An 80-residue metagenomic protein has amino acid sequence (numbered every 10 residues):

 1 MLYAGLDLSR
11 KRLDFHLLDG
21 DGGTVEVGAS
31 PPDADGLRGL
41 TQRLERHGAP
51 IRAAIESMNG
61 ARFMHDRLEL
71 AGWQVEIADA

Functional and structural regions predicted by a protein language model:
M1-A80: Phosphate- and other anionic-substrate recognition elements at nucleic-acid/protein interfaces
